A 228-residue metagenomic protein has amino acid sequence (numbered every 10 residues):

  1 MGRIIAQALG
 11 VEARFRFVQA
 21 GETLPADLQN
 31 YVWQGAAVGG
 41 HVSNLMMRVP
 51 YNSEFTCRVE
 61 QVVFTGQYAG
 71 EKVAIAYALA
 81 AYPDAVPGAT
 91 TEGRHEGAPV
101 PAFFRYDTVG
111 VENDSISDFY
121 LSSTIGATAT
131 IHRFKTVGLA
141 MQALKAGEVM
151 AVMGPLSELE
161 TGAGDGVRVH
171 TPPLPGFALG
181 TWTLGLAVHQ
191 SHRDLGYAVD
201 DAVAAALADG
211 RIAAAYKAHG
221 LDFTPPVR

Functional and structural regions predicted by a protein language model:
M1-A8, A74-T128, H132: Bilobed "Venus flytrap"/periplasmic-binding protein-like clamshell domains and structurally analogous long
I5, L28, V32, A143-K145 (+1 more regions): Hydrophobic residues within well-ordered alpha-helices
G10, V59, G70-K72, F104-Y106 (+2 more regions): Extracytoplasmic
A13-L24, V111, T128-T136: Short beta-strand-to-loop elements that line the ligand-binding cleft of bilobed periplasmic-binding protein-like
R14-G97: Acidic, polar ligand-binding/catalytic clefts
L45-R58, Y120-S123, K145-G180: A ligand-binding cleft/hinge motif common to bilobed small-molecule-binding domains
Y68-A76, Y82-P83, S157-V203, D222-R228: Periplasmic-binding protein-like
I116-Y120, V203-R228: Ligand-binding clefts/hinges and TM-proximal coupling segments of bilobed small-molecule sensing domains
